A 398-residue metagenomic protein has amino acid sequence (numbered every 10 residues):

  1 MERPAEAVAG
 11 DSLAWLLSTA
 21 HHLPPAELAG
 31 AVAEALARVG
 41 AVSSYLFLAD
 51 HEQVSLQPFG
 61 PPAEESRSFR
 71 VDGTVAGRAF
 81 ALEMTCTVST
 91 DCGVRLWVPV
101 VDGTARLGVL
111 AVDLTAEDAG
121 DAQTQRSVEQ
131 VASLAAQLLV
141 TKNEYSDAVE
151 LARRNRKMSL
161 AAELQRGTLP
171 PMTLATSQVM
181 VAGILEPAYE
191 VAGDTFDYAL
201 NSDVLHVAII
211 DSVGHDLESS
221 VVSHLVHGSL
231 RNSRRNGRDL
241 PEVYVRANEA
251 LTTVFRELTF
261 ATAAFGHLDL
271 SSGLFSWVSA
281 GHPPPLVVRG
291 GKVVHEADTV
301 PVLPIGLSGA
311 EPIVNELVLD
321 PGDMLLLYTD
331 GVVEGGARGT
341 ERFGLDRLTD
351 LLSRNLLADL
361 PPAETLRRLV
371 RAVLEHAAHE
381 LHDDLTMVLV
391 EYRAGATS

Functional and structural regions predicted by a protein language model:
M1-H21, T141: Signal-transmission linkers at sensory-effector interfaces
L17-E83, A280-G281, V302: Structured interaction and signal-relay segments at domain junctions
F59-G60, F69, Y145, V149-L325 (+1 more regions): … and, occasionally, acidic/histidine-rich disordered N-termini of signaling adaptors
C86-G108: A short, aliphatic-rich beta-strand micro-motif
V100-G103, E117, S212, L268: Sensor-regulatory modules in signal-transduction proteins
G108-A119, S212-V213, R393: Short beta-strand-to-loop transition segments that serve as allosteric relay/switch motifs in sensory/regulatory domains
G120-V140, L225-G228: Amphipathic alpha-helical "output/dimerization" segments
Q125, E218-S229, S233-N236, M324-A377 (+1 more regions): Active-site-proximal, acidic helix/loop segment immediately C-terminal to a metal-coordinating Asp/Glu
